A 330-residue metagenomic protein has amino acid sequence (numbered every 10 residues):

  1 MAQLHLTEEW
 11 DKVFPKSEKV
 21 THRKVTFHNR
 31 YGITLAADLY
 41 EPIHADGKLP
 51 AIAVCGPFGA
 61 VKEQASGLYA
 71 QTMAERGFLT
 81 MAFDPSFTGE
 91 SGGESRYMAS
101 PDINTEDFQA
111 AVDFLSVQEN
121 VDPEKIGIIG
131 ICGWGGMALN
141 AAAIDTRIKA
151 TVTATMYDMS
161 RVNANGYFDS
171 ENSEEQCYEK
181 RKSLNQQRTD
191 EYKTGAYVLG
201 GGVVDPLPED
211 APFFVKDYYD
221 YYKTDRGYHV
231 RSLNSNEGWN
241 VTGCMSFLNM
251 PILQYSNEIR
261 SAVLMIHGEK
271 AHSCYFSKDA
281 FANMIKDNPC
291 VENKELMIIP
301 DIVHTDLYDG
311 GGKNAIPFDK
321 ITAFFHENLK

Functional and structural regions predicted by a protein language model:
Q3-G47: N-terminal cap/lid segment of alpha/beta-hydrolase-fold proteins
K48-P57: Short beta-strand element of the alpha/beta-hydrolase
G59-Q71, P85: The serine-hydrolase catalytic nucleophile loop
T72-G92: Conserved alpha/beta-hydrolase
M98-E119: Alpha/beta-hydrolase active-site loop
L139-T224: Alpha/beta-hydrolase-fold enzymes
I259, M265-H267: Short beta-strand/loop motif that positions the catalytic acidic residue of the alpha/beta-hydrolase fold
I302-N314: Catalytic histidine-centered segment of alpha/beta-hydrolase-like enzymes
